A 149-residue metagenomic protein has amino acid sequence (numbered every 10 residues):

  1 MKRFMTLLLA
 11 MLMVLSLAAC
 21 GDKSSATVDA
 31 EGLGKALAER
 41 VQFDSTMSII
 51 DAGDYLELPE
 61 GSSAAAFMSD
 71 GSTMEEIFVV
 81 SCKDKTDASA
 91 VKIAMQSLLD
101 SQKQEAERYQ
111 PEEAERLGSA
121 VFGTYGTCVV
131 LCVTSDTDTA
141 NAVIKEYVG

Functional and structural regions predicted by a protein language model:
K2-A10: Sec-dependent signal peptide recognition, specifically the positively charged N-region followed immediately by
L15-A19: C-terminal motif of bacterial Sec signal peptides marking the signal peptidase cleavage site
G21-K23: Bacterial signal peptide processing site
V28-T46: Post-signal peptide N-terminal segment of mature Sec-exported envelope proteins
S45-M74, T86-A90, E112, L117-A120: Short, compositionally biased low-complexity segments enriched in polar/charged residues
E76-D84, C128-V133: Second-shell loop/turn segments in exported
K85-Y125: Short Gly/Thr-rich strand-loop-strand
E112-G149: A short, solvent-exposed beta-edge/loop patch
